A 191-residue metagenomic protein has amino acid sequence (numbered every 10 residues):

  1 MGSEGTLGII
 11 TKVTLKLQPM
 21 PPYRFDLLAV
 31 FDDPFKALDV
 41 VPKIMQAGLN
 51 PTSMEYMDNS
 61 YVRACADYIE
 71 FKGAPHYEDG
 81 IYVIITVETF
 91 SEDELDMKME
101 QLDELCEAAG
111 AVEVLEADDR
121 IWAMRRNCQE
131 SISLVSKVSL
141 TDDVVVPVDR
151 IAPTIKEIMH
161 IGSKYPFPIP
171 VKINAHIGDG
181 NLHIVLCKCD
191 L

Functional and structural regions predicted by a protein language model:
T11-V13: Short hydrophobic alpha-helical segments that form membrane-spanning helices or hydrophobic packing faces of helical
L15, P19, V30-D33, L38-L191: C-terminal substrate-recognition/cap domain of FAD-linked oxidoreductases
R24-F25: N-terminal nucleotide-binding beta1-loop-alpha1 segment
